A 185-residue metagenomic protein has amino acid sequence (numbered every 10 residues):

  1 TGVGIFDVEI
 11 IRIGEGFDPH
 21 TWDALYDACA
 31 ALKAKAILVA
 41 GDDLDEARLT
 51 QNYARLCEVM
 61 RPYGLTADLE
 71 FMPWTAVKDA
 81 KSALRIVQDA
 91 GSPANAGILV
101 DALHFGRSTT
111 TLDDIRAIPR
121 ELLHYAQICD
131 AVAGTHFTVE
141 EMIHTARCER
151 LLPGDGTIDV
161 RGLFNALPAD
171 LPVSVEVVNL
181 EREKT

Functional and structural regions predicted by a protein language model:
T1-T66, H104-R107, P172, L180: Structural motif corresponding to the early beta-alpha repeats
D23, A28-K33, E58, P62-Y63 (+2 more regions): Histidine-acidic metal/acid-base catalytic patches
A40-D45, L69-T75, C148-L151: Surface-exposed cleft-lining segments at the edges of enzyme active sites
A47, K78-D79: Mixed-charge, polar/low-complexity N-terminal
Y63-A76, S82: Conserved anion-binding
